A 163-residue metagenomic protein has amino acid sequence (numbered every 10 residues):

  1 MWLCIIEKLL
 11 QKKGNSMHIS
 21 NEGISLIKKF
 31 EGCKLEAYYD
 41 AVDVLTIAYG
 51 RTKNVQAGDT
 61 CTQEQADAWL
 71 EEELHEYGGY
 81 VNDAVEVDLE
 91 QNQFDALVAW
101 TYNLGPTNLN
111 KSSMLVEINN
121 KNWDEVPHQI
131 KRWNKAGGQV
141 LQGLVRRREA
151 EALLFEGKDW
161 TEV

Functional and structural regions predicted by a protein language model:
W2-V42, R51-G78, A84-D88, T107-V163: Long, amphipathic alpha-helical surface segments
I27, Q93-T101, Q129-K131: Short alpha-helical scaffolding segments that buttress acidic/His motifs in well-ordered protein cores
E72, A99-W100, L104: Short, residue-level hotspots on alpha-helical faces of the histone-fold and other alpha-helical interaction modules
